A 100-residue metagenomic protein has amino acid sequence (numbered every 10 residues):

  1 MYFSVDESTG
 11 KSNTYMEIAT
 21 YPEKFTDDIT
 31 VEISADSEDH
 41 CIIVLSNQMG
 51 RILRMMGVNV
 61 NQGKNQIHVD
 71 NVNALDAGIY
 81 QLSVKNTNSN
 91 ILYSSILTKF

Functional and structural regions predicted by a protein language model:
Y2, I42, M55-G57, Q66 (+1 more regions): Well-ordered beta-strand positions in beta-sheet-rich domains
F3-E7, S12, V31, A77-F100: C-terminal tail/sorting-segment detector
S4-V44, Q66-D70: Glycine-centered coil/turn sites that cap beta-strands in beta-rich domains
M16, I33, M55-V58, Y80: A near-ubiquitous, low-amplitude feature marking generic local secondary-structure context
T26, D36-D39, R51, Q62 (+2 more regions): A cross-taxa feature marking solvent-exposed loop/turn segments within ectodomains of secreted and single-pass membrane
S46-L53, Y80: Short, glycine-anchored, charge-dense loop/turn motifs used at functional sites
G57-I91: Short, surface-exposed loop/turn motifs with a glycine/proline- and acidic-biased composition
